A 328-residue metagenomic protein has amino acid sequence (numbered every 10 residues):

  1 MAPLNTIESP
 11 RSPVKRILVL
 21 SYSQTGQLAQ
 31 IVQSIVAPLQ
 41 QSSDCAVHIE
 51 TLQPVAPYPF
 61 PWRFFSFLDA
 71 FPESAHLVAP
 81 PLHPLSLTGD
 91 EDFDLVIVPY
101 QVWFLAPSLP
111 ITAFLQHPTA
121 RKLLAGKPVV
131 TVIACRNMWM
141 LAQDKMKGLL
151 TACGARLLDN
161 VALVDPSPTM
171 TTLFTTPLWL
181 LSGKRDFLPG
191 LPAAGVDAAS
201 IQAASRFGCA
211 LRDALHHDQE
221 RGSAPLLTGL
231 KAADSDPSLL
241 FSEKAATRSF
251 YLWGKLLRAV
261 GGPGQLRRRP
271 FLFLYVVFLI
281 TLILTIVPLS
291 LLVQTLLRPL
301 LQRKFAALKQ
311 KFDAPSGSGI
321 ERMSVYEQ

Functional and structural regions predicted by a protein language model:
A2-P99, L105-P110, Q116, L211-Q328: N-terminal beta1-alpha1-beta2 submodule of the flavodoxin-like/Rossmannoid cofactor-binding fold
P59-F64, Q143-D144, T169-T175: Short aromatic-enriched loop/helix-cap "lid" or pocket-rim segments at secondary-structure transitions that line
F71-E73, L149-R156, T176-L188: A polyampholytic, Gly/Pro-enriched intrinsically disordered region
P84, V102, N137, L141: Internal, well-ordered alpha/beta segment that forms a basic, Gly-enriched binding/recognition surface
T112-Q116, M146-L149: Glycine-rich, phosphate-binding/catalytic loops in enzymes
A120-G126: Short, conserved loop/helix-junction motifs that constitute active-site signature segments in enzyme catalytic cores
P128-M170: Short, glycine-/small-residue-rich phosphate/pyrophosphate-handling segment
P168-A246: Glycine-rich phosphate/pyrophosphate-binding loop and the adjoining helix
